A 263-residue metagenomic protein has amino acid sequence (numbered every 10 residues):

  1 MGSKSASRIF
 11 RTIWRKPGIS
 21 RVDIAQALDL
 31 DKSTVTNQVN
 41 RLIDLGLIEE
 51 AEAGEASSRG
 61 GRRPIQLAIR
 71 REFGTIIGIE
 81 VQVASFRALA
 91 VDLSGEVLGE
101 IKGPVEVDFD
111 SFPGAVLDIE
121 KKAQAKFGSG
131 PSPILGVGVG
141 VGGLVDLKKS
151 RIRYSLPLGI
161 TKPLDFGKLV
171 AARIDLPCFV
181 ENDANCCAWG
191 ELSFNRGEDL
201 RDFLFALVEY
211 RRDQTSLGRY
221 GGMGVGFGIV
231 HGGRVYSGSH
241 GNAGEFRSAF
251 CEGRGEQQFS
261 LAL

Functional and structural regions predicted by a protein language model:
M1-A27: Extreme N-terminal segment that seeds HTH/winged-HTH DNA-binding domains in transcriptional regulators
S20, E49-E50, E55, D146: Short beta-strand(s) of the beta-wing in winged-helix/HTH DNA-binding folds
I24, V35-I48: Basic amphipathic alpha-helical segments that dock to polyanions
E50-G74, N182-R219: Conserved phosphate-binding catalytic cores of ATP/NTP-utilizing and phosphoryl-transfer enzymes
R63-L98, Q214-S216, G224-H231, V235: Gly/Thr-rich phosphate-binding beta-strand-loop-beta motif of the actin/hexokinase/Hsp70
V97-F127, P131-L204, E252-L261: Glycine-rich phosphate-binding loop and adjoining helix at the ATP-binding site of ATP-dependent phosphoryl-transfer
L200-L263: Glycine-rich phosphate-binding loop of actin/hexokinase-like ATP-binding domains
